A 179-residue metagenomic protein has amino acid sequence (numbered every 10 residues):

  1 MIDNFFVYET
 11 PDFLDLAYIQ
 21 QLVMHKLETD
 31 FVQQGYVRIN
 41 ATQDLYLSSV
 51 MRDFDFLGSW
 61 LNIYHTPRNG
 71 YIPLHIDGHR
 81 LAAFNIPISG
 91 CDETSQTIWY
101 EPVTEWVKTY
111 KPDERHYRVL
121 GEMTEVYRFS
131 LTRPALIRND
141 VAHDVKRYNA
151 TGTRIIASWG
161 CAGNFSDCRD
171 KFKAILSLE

Functional and structural regions predicted by a protein language model:
M1-D44, A150-G152, W159-E179: N-terminal auxiliary "cap/dimerization" subdomain that precedes the catalytic jelly-roll/cupin core of mononuclear
F13, T66-R68, S89-C91, P134 (+2 more regions): Generic structural motif
A41-D55: Short N-terminal edge-element motif at the start of the domain
M51-P67: A short glycine-rich, His/Asp/Glu-containing loop-to-beta-strand
R52-L57, S89-T94, N164-D167: Secondary-structure boundary elements
S59-L61, L81-A83, T153-R154: Short, surface-exposed beta-edge/turn micro-motifs
H65-L131: Catalytic core of non-heme Fe(II) oxygenases with the double-stranded beta-helix
T109-E179: Catalytic core of Fe(II)/2-oxoglutarate
